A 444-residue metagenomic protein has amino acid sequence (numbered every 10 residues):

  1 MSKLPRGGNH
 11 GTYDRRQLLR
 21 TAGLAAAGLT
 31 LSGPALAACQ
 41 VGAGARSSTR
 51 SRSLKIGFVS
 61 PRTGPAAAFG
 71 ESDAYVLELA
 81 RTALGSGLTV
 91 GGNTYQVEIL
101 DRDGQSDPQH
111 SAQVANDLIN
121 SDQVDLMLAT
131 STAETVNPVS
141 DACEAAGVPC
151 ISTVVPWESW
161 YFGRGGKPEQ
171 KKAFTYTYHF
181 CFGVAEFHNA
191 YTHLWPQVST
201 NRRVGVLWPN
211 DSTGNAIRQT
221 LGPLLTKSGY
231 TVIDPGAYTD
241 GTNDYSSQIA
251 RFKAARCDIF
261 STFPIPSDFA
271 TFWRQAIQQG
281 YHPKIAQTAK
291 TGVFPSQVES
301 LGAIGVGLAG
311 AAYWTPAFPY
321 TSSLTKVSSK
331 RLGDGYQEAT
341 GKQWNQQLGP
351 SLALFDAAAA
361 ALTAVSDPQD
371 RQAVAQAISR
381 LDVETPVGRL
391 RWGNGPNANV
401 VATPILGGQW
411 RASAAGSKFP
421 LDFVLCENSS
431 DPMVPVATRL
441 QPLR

Functional and structural regions predicted by a protein language model:
M1-Q17, A26-G33: N-terminal secretory signal peptides
P34-V59: C-terminal segment of N-terminal export signals and the immediately downstream linker at the start of the mature
V41-T49, A68-D73, G87-G166, Y238-Y245 (+1 more regions): Beta-alpha junction/loop-to-helix N-cap segments that form part of ligand/metal-binding clefts
G57-A80, R102-Q109, S131-T132, L207-A216 (+3 more regions): Extracytoplasmic "Venus flytrap"
V124-P235, I285-G310: Extracytoplasmic ligand/sensor domains, especially the bilobed periplasmic-binding protein
A276-L352, A364, D422, C426-L443: Extracellular/periplasmic periplasmic-binding protein-like sensory domains
T363-Q376: Short, charged, surface-exposed loops that flank catalytic or proteolytic processing sites
D382-R444: Solvent-exposed, acidic/polar segments of extracytosolic/periplasmic ligand-binding ectodomains
